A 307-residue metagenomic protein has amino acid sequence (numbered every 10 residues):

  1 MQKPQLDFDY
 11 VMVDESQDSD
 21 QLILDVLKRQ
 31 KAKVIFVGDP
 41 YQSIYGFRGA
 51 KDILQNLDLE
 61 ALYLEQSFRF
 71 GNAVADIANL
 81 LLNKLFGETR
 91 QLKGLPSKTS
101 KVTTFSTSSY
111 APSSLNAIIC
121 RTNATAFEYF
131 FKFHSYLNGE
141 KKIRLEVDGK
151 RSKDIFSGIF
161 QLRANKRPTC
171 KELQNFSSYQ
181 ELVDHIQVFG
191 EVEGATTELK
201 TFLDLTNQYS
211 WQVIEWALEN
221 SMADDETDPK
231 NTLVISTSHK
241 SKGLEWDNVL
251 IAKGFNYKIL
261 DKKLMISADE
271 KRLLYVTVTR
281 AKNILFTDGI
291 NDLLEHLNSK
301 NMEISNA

Functional and structural regions predicted by a protein language model:
M1-Q5: Conserved helix/coil segment N-terminal to the catalytic DExD/H
L6, Y10, Q17-S106, S113 (+8 more regions): Conserved helicase motor core of SF1/SF2 NTP-dependent helicases
E15-D18, R280-A281: Catalytic glutamate of the conserved HExxH
L81, F133, T206-Y209, N220-S221 (+1 more regions): Alpha-helix boundary/capping residues
S109-Y110, K166-P168, L294-S299: A general structural signal for short secondary-structure boundary/capping elements
G139: Acidic, PIN/NYN-like endoribonuclease modules and their adjacent C-terminal/linker elements
Q161-D288, D292: Conserved helicase C-terminal RecA-like lobe
N291-A307: Charge-biased C-terminal accessory regions appended to nucleic-acid-, cytoskeletal NTPase
